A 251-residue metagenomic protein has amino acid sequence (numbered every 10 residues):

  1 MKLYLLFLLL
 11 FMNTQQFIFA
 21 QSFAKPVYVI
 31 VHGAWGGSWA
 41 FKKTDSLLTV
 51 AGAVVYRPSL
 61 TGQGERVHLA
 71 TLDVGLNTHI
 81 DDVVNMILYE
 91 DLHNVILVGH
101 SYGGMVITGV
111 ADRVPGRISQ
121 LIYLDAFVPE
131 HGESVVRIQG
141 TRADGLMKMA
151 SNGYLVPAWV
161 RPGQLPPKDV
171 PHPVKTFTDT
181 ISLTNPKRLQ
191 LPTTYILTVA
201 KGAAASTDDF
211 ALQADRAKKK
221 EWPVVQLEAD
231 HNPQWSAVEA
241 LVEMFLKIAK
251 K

Functional and structural regions predicted by a protein language model:
G33-G36, S101: Active-site glycine-rich loops that stabilize anionic/oxyanionic intermediates across multiple enzyme folds
W35-K43, V55: Serine-hydrolase catalytic-loop signature spanning alpha/beta hydrolases and amidase-signature enzymes
L48-H68: Conserved alpha/beta-hydrolase
L72, I118, I122-P157, D208-D209: Flexible "cap/lid" loop of the alpha/beta hydrolase fold
I80-V95: Conserved acidic catalytic loop of the alpha/beta-hydrolase fold
L92-H131: Conserved hydrolase catalytic core segment
A200-E228, F245-I248: Conserved loop-alpha-helix segment in the C-terminal half of the alpha/beta-hydrolase fold that carries the catalytic
V225-V238: Catalytic histidine-centered segment of alpha/beta-hydrolase-like enzymes
